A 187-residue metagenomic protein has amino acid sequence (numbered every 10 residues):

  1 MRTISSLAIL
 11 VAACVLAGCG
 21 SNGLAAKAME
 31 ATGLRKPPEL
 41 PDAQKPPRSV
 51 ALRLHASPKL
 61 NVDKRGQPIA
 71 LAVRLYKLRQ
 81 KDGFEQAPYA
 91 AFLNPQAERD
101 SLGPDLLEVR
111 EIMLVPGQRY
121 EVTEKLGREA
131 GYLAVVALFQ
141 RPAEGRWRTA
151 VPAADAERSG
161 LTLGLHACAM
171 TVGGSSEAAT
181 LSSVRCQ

Functional and structural regions predicted by a protein language model:
M1-A8: Bacterial N-terminal signal peptides that target proteins for export
V15-G18: C-terminal motif of bacterial Sec signal peptides marking the signal peptidase cleavage site
G20-G23: Bacterial signal peptide processing site
K27, R148-Q187: Glycine-rich, aromatic-bearing surface loops/beta-hairpins
A28-R53: Post-signal peptide N-terminal segment of mature Sec-exported envelope proteins
A43-P46, R79, K125-A130, D155-R158: A short, structured loop/turn motif at beta-sheet edges
L52-K64: Short amphipathic, basic-aromatic surface patches that mediate peripheral association with negatively charged
P68, L75-R146: Mid-length scaffold segments of soluble, non-membrane domains
